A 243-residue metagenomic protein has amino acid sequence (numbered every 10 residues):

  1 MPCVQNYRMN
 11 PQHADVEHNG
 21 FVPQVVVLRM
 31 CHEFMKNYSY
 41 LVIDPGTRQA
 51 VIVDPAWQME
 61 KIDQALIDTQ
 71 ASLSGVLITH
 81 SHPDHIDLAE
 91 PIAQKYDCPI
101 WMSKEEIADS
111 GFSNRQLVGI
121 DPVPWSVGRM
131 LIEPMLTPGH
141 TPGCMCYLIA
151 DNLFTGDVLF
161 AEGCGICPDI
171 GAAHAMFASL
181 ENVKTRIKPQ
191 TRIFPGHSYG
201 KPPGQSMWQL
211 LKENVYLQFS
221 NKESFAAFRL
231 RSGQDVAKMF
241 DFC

Functional and structural regions predicted by a protein language model:
M1-G20, A178-C243: Accessory terminal helices/loops
Q12-T69, C146-G156, E162: Conserved beta-strand hairpin/beta-sheet module of binuclear metal-dependent hydrolase folds, prominently
M35-K36, A50, W57-E133, K212 (+1 more regions): Active-site HxH/HxHxD metal-binding segment of metal-dependent hydrolases
L41, P122-L148: Core dinuclear metal-dependent hydrolase active-site scaffold
I52-V53, S74-H82, I100-K104, T137-G139 (+3 more regions): Active-site neighborhood of phospho(di)ester-bond hydrolases with catalytic His/Asp-centered motifs
P83, G143, F160-A161, G165 (+1 more regions): Short active-site segment of divalent metal-dependent hydrolases/proteases that encodes the spacing between
A108-F112, E162-D169: A short acidic, helix-capping loop that chelates divalent metal ions and anchors anionic groups
I170-S179: Charged helix-capping and loop-helix junction motifs
